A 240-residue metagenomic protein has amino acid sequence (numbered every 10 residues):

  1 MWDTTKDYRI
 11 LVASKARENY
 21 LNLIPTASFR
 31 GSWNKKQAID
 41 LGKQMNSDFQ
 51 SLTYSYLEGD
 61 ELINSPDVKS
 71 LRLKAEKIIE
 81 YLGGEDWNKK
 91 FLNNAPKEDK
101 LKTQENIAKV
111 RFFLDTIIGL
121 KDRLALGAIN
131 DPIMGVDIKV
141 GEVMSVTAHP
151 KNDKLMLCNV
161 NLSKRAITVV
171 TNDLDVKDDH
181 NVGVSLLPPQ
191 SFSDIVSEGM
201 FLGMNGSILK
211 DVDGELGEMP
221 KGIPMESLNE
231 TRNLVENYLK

Functional and structural regions predicted by a protein language model:
M1-K240: Phosphate-backbone binding interfaces of nucleic-acid-interacting proteins
